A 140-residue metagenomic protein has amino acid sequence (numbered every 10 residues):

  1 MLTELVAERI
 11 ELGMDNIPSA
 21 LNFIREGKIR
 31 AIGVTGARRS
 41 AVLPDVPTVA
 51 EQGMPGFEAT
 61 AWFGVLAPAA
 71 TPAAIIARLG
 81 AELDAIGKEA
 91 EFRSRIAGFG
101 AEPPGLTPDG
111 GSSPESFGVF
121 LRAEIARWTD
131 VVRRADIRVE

Functional and structural regions predicted by a protein language model:
M1-E140: Conserved, function-defining micro-sites of small-solute handling proteins
